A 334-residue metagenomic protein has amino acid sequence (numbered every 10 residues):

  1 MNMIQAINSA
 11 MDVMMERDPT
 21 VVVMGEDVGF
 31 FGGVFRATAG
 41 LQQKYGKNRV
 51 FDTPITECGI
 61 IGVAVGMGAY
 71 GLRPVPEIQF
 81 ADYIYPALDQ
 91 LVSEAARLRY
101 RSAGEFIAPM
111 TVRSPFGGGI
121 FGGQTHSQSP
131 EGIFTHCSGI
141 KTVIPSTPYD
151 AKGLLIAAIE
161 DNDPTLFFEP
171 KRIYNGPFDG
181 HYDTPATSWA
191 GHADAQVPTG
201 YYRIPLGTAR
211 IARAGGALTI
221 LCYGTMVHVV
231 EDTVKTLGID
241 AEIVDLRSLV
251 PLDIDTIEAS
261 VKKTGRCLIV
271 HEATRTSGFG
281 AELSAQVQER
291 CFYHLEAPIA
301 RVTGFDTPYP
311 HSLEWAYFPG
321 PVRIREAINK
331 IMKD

Functional and structural regions predicted by a protein language model:
M1-F168, R172-N175, W315-A316: Thiamine diphosphate
V28, A37-K44, E105-T111, K171-R172 (+1 more regions): Thiamine diphosphate
